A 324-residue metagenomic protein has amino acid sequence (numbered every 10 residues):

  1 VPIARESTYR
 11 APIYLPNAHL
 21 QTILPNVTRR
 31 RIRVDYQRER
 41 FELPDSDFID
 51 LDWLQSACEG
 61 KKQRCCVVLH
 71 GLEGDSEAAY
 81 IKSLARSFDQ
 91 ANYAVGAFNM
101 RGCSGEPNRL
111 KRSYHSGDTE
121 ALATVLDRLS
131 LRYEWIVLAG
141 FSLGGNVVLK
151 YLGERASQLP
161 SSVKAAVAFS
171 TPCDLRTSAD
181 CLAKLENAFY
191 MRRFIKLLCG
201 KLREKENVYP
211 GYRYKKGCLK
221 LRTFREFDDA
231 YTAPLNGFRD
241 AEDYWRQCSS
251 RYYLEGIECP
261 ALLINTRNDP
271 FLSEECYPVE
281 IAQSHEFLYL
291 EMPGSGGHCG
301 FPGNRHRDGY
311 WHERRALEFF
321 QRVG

Functional and structural regions predicted by a protein language model:
A18-E59, P302-H306: N-terminal cap/lid segment of alpha/beta-hydrolase-fold proteins
K62-G71: Short beta-strand element of the alpha/beta-hydrolase
Y80-A97: Short amphipathic alpha-helix adjacent to the substrate-entry channel of hydrolases
S87, R101-V137: Catalytic nucleophile-loop/oxyanion-hole region of alpha/beta-hydrolase and closely related hydrolase-like folds
R132-Y133, V137-N236: Alpha/beta-hydrolase-fold enzymes
A230-Y253: Active-site nucleophile elbow and catalytic-triad environment of alpha/beta-hydrolase enzymes
I257, L263-N265, D269: Short beta-strand/loop motif that positions the catalytic acidic residue of the alpha/beta-hydrolase fold
G294-G324: Catalytic active-site module of serine/aspartate enzymes centered on a nucleophile-bearing elbow/loop
